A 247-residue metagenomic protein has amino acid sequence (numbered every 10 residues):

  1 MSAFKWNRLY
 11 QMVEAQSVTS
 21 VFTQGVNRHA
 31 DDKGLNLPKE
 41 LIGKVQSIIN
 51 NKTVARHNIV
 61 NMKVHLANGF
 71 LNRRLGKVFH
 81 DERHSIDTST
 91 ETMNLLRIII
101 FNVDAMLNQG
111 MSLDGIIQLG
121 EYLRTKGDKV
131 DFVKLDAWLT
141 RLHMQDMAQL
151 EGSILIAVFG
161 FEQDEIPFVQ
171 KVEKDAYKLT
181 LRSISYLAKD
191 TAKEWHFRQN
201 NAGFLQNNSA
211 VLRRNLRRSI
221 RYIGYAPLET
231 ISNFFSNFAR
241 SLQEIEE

Functional and structural regions predicted by a protein language model:
M1-E247: Conserved NTP-donor binding/palm subdomain of two-metal-ion nucleotidyltransferases/polymerases, i.e., the charged
